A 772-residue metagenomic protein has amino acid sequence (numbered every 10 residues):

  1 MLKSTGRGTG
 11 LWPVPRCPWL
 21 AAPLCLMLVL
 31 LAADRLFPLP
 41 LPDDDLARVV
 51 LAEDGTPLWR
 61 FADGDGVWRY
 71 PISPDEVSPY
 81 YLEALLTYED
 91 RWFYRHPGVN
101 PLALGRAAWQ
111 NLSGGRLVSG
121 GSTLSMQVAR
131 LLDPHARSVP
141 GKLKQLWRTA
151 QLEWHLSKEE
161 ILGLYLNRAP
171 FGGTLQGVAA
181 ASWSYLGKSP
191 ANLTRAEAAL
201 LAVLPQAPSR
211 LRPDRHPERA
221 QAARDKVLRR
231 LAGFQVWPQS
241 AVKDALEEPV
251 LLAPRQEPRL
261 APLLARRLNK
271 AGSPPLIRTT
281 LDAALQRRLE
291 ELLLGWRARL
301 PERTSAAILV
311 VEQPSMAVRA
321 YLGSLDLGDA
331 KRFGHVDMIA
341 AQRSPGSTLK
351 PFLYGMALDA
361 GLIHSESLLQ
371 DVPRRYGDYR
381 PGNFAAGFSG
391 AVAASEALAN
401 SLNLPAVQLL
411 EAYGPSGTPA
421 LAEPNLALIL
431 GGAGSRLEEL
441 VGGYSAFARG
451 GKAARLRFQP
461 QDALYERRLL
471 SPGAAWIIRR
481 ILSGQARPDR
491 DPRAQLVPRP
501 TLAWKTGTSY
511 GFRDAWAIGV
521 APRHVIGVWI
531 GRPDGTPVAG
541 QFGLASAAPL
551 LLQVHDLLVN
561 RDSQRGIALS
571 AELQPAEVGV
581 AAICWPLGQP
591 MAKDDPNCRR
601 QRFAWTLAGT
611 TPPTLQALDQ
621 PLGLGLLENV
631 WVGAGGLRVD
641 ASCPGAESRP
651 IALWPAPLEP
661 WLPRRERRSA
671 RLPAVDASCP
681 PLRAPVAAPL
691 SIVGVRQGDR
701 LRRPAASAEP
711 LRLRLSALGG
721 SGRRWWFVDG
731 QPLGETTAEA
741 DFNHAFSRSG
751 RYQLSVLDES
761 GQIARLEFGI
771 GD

Functional and structural regions predicted by a protein language model:
L2-E302, Q313-R319, S324, V372 (+2 more regions): Juxtamembrane regions of bacterial inner-membrane/periplasmic proteins, predominantly the peptidoglycan biogenesis
L31, W237, L426, L502-D772: Soluble, non-transmembrane domains of envelope/secretory-pathway proteins that act on or interact with carbohydrate
A84-L86, D90, L231, L289 (+8 more regions): Active-site SXXK
Y94-L104, Q176-A179, Q239-A241, R332 (+3 more regions): Short, well-structured active-site flanking segments
S113-R137, A191, P254-N269, I363-P415 (+4 more regions): Conserved catalytic neighborhood of penicillin-recognizing serine enzymes
R130-P134, N167-T174, A191, R195-A207 (+9 more regions): Glycine-rich, acidic and aromatic/proline-enriched surface loops and short helix-turn segments that act as binding
T149, P205-A223, S273-L285, D329-D371 (+5 more regions): Active-site loop and adjoining helix of the penicillin-binding protein/serine DD-peptidase-beta-lactamase fold
T279-L300, V310, Y321-S324, D329-M338 (+3 more regions): A penicillin-recognizing enzyme superfamily signal
